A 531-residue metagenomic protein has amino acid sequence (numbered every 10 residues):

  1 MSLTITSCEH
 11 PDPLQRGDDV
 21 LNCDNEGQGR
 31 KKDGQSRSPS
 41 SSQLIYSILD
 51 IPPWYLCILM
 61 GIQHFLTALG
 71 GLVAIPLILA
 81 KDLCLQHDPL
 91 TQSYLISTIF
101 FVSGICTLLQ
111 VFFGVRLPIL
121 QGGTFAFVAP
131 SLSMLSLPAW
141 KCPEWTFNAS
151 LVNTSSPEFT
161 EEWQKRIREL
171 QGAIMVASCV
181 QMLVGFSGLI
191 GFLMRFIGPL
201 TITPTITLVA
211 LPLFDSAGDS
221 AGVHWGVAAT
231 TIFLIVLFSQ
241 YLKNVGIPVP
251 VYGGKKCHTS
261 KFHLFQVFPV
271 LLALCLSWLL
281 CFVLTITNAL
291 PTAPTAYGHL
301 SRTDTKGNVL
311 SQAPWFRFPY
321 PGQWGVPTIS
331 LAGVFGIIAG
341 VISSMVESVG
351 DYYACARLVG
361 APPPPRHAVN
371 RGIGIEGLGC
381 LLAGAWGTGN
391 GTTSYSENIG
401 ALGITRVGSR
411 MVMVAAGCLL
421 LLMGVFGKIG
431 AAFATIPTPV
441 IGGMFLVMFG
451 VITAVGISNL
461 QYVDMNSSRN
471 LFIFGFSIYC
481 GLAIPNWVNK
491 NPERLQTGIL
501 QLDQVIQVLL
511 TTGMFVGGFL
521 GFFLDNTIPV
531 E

Functional and structural regions predicted by a protein language model:
S2, S7, S36-S42, S47 (+24 more regions): Generic serine detector
S2-I99, T259, F265-Q266, V270-N370: Helix-loop-helix hairpins and the membrane-proximal interhelical loops of multi-pass alpha-helical transport proteins
S2-Q15, V20, S136-F147, P157-N288 (+1 more regions): Membrane-embedded alpha-helical modules
Q28-I51, H64, G71, T98-M194 (+2 more regions): Helix-loop-helix junctions within the multi-pass membrane cores of secondary transporters/permeases
I48, P52-Y55, D88, Q92-L95 (+6 more regions): Membrane-interfacial loop-to-transmembrane-helix junctions in polytopic alpha-helical membrane proteins
P76, A80, V102, C106 (+13 more regions): Predominant activation on well-ordered alpha-helical scaffold segments within soluble catalytic domains
C275-M448, A454-N466, N470, W487-L502 (+3 more regions): Membrane-interfacial loop- and helix-cap regions that link adjacent transmembrane helices in polytopic membrane proteins
